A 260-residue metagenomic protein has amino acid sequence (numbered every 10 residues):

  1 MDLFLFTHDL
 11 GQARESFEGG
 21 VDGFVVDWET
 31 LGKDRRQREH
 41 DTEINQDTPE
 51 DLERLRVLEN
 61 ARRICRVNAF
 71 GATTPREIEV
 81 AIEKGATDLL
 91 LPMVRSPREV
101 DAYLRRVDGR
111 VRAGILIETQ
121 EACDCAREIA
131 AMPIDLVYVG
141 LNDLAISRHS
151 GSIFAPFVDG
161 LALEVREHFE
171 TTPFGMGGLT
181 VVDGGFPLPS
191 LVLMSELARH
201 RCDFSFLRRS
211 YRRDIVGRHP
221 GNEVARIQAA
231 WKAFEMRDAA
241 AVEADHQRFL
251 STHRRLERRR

Functional and structural regions predicted by a protein language model:
M1-F4, V57-N68, R106-E118, H168-D183: Short beta-strand/loop segments at the ligand-binding rim of alpha/beta enzyme cores
F4-F6, F24-E29, D41-N45, I64-F70 (+2 more regions): Catalytic beta/alpha-barrel core
T7-G11, W28-T30, A69-G71, R95 (+4 more regions): Active-site-proximal loop/turn and secondary-structure-junction residues that shape catalytic pockets, frequently
L10-G19, A72-K84, E99, Q120-P133 (+1 more regions): Catalytic cores of alpha/beta
G19-F24, I82-D88, V107-A113, A131-Y138 (+1 more regions): Glycine-enriched alpha-helix->loop->beta-strand junction motifs that scaffold or abut catalytic
F24-W28, P92, D135-D143, L207: Non-cysteine beta-strand/loop elements that form the S-adenosyl-L-methionine
D27, G32-E39, D47, V57 (+3 more regions): Active-site pocket-lining/capping segments in soluble small-molecule metabolic enzymes
G32-L55, G71-P75, M93-V111, E121-R127 (+3 more regions): Active-site-adjacent beta->alpha loops and helix N-cap segments on the catalytic face of soluble alpha/beta enzymes
